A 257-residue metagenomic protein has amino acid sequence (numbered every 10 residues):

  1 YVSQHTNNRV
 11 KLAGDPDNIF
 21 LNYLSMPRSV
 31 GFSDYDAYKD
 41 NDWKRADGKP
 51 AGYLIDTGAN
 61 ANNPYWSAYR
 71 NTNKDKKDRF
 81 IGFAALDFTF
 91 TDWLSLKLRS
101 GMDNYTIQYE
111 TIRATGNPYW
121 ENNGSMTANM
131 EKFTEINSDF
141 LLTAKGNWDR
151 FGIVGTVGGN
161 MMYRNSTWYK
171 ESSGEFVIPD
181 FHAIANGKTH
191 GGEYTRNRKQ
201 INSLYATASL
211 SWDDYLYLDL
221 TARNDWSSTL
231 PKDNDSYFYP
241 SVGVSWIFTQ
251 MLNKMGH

Functional and structural regions predicted by a protein language model:
Y1-R79, K97-N202, T229-P231, Q250-H257: Surface-exposed loop/interface segments of Gram-negative outer-membrane beta-barrel transport/assembly proteins
K76, L86-F88: Short secondary-structure boundary/capping segments within folded domains
F80-A84, T134-F140, N202-A208, A222-N224 (+1 more regions): Hydrophobic, lipid-facing positions within transmembrane beta-strands of outer-membrane proteins
F88-L94, G146-D149, S211-D214, F248-L252: Outer-membrane beta-barrel strand-turn architecture
R99, S209-S211, T221: Exposed, low-structure sequence patches enriched in small/polar residues
V177, K199, T207-A208, D213-D214: Active-site-adjacent "gating/activation" loops or surface patches in catalytic cores
L218-L230: Transmembrane beta-strand segments that form the barrel wall of outer-membrane beta-barrel proteins
K232-S236: Short glycine/threonine-rich loop-to-helix capping motif typified by GTGT followed within a few residues by an Asp-Pro
